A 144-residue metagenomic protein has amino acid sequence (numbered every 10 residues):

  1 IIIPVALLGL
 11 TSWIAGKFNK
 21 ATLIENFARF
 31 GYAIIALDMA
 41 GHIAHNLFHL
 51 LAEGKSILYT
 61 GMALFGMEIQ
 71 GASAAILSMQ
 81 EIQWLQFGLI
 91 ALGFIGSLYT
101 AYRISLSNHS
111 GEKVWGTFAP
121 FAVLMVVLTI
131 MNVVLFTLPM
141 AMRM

Functional and structural regions predicted by a protein language model:
I1-A28, Y32, A52, S110-E112: Long, contiguous internal "core" modules enriched in hydrophobic/ aromatic residues
I2-G9, G88-Y99, A122-V134: Hydrophobic core of alpha-helical transmembrane segments in multi-pass integral membrane proteins
L23-A28, L77, E81-L85, W115: Structural motif marking the loop-to-transmembrane transition
F27-G41, G116-L128: Transmembrane alpha-helical segments of multi-pass membrane proteins
I34-G41, N46, A52-L106: Hydrophobic alpha-helical transmembrane segments and adjacent short intramembrane/lumenal linkers of inner/organellar
L98-L128: Interfacial loop-to-transmembrane junctions
M131-M144: Juxtamembrane boundary at the C-terminal end of a transmembrane helix
